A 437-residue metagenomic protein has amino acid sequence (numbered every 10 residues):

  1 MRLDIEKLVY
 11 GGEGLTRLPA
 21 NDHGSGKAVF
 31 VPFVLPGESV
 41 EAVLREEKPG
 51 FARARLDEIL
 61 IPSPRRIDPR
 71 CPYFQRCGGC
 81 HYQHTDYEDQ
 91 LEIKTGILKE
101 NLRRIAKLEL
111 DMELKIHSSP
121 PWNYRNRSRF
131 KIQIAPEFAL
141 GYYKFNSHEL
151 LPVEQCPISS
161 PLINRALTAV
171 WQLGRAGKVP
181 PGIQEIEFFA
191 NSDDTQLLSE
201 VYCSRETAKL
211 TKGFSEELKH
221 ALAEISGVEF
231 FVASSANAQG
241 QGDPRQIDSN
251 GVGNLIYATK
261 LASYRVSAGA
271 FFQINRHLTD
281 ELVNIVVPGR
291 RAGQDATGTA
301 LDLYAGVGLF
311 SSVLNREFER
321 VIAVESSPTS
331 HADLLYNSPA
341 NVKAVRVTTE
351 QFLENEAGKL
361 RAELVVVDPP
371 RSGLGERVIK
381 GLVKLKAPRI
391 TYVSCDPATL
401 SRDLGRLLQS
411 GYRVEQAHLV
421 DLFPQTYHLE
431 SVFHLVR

Functional and structural regions predicted by a protein language model:
M1-Y73: Terminal RNA-binding accessory module
D4-Y10, E206-R437: Rossmann-like S-adenosyl-L-methionine
G14-A20, G141-F145, L334: Short, acidic/hydrophobic/Gly-rich beta-strand patch recurrent on exposed beta strands that often constitutes part
G37, S159, N275: Short, conserved phosphate/pyrophosphate- and ester-handling motifs at nucleotide-, phospho-/glycolipid
D57-P69, Q75-I183, D193, A208: Extended interfacial segments that mediate partner engagement and assembly in macromolecular machines
L114-P121, E185-F189, S235-A236, L419-L422: Short, solvent-exposed loop/turn elements at beta->coil junctions and helix N-caps that rim active or binding pockets
F188-N191, Q196-R205: Carbohydrate-binding surface patches
